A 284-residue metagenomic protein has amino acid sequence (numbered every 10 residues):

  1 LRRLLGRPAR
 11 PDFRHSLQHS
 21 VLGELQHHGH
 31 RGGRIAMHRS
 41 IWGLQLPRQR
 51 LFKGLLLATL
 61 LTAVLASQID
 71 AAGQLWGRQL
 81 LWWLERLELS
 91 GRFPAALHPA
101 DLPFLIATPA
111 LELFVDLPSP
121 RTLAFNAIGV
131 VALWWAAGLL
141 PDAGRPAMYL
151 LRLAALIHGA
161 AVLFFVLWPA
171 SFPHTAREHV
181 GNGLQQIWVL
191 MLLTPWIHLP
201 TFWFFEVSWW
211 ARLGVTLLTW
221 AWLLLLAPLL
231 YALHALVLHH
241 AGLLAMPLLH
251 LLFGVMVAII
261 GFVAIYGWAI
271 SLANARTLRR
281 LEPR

Functional and structural regions predicted by a protein language model:
L1, L5-P8, R14-R284: Hydrophobic N-terminal alpha-helices or hydrophobic patches in metabolic proteins across all domains of life
